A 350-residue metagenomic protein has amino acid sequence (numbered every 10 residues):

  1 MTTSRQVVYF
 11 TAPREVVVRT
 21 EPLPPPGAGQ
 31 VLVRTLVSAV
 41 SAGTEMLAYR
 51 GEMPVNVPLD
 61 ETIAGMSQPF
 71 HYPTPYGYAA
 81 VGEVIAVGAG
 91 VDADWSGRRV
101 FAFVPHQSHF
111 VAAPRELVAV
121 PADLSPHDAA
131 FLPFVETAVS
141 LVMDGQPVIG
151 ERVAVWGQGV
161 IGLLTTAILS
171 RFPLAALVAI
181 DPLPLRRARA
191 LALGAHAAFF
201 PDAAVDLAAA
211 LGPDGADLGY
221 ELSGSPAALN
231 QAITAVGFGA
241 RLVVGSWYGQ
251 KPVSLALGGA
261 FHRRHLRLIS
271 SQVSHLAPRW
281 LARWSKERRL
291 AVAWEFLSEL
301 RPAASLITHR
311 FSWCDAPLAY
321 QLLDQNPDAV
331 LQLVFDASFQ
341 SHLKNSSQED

Functional and structural regions predicted by a protein language model:
M1-Q68, S338-D350: Short N-terminal strand-loop motif that marks the start of NAD(P)H/FAD-dependent oxidoreductase cofactor-binding domains
T2-T3, V8, P213, V243 (+5 more regions): C-terminal capping/lid region of NAD(P)-dependent oxidoreductase domains
T74-F103: A glycine-/small-residue-rich N-terminal strand-loop-strand element that serves as the cofactor-binding glycine loop
A93-W95, P147, V236: Short, well-ordered loop/turn sites that connect or cap secondary structure elements
F103-P114: A structural motif shared across PLP-dependent enzymes of the aminotransferase-like
H127-D202: Mid-domain Rossmann-like dinucleotide-binding core that forms the NAD(H)/NADP(H) cofactor-binding site
L193-I269: Glycine-rich cofactor phosphate-binding loops and adjacent beta1-alpha1 units of small-molecule cofactor enzyme domains
A209, P213, L255-I307: C-terminal substrate-binding/catalytic core of Rossmann-like NAD(P)-dependent dehydrogenases/reductases
